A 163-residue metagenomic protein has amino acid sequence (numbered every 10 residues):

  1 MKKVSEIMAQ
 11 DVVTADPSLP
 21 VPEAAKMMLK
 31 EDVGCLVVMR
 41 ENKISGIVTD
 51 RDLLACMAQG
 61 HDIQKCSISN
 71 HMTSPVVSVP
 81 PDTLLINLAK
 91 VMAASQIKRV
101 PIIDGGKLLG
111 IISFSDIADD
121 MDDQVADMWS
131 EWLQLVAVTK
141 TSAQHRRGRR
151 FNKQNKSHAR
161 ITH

Functional and structural regions predicted by a protein language model:
M1-D11, T49-S78, L84-A93, S113-H163: Tandem CBS (Bateman) regulatory domains
I7, E23-K26, M39-E41, Q59-D62: Short hydrophobic/aromatic-rich motifs at helix boundaries and adjacent loops
T14-D32, V79-Q96, I103, M121: The conserved cystathionine-beta-synthase
M28-E31, L36-R51, M92, V100-S115: A glycine-centered beta-loop-beta connector
